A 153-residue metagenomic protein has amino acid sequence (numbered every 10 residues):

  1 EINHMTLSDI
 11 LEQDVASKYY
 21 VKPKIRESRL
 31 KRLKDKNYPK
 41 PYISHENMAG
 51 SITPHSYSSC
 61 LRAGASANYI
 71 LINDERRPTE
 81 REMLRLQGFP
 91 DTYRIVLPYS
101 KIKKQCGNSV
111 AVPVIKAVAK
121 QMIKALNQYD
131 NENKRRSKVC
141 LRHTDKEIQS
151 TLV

Functional and structural regions predicted by a protein language model:
E1-V153: S-adenosyl-L-methionine-dependent DNA methyltransferase catalytic core
